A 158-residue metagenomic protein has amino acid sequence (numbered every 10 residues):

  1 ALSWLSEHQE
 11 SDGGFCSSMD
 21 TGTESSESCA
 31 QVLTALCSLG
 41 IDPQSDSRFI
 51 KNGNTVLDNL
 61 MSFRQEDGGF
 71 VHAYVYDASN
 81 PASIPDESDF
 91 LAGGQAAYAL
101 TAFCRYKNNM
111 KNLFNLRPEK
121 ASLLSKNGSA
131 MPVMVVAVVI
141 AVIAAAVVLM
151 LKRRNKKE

Functional and structural regions predicted by a protein language model:
A1-H8, P43-E66, N109-K120: Extended, well-ordered alpha-helical scaffold segments
S3, E10-F49, Q65, V71-K107: An alpha-helical repeat/solenoid feature that recognizes helix-turn-helix modules
N59, H72, Y76-G128, P132 (+1 more regions): Terminal, non-catalytic domain-edge segments
D67, K120-L123, N155-K157: Sequence-pattern detector for short linear motifs and compositional/periodic biases rather than a specific fold
I143-E158: C-terminal membrane-anchoring or membrane-association module
